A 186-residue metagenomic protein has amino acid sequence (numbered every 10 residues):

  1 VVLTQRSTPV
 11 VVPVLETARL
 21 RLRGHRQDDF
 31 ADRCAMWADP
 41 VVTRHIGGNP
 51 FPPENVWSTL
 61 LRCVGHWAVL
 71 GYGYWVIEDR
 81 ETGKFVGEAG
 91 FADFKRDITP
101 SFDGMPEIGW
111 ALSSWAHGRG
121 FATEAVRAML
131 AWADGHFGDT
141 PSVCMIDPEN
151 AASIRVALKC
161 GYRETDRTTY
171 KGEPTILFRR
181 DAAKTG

Functional and structural regions predicted by a protein language model:
V1-W115, A128-P141, M145-E149, C160-G186: GNAT-family acyltransferases
G118-T123: Glycine-rich acyl-CoA binding loop
A157: Conserved active-site tyrosine of GNAT-family acetyltransferases
